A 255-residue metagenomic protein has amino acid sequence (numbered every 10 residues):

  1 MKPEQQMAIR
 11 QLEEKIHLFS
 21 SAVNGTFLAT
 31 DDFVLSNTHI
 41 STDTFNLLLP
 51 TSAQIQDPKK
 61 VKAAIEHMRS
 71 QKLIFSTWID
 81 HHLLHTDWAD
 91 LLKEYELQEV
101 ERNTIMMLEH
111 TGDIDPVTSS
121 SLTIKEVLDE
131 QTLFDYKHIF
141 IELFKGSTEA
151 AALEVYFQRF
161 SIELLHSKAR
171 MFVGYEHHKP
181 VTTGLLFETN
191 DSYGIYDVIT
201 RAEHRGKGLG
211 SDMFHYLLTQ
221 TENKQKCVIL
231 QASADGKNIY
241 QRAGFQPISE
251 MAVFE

Functional and structural regions predicted by a protein language model:
M1-Q71, L83-L84, I162: N-terminal charged segments
K2-E4, Q54-I55, T123-Y136: A short beta-loop-alpha structural element at the N-terminal edge of CoA-dependent acyl/N-acetyltransferase catalytic
H39-N46, E188-I195, R205: A conserved beta-turn-beta hairpin within the catalytic core of GNAT-like acetyltransferases that forms part
D57-L128, L230, F254-E255: Acyl-donor-binding surface of acyltransferase catalytic domains
P58-I65, D197-T200, G206-T219: Conserved acetyl-CoA-binding loop-helix of GNAT-fold acetyltransferases
K72, I139-A150: Helix-loop element at the rim of GNAT/NAT acetyltransferase active sites that forms part of the acceptor-substrate
H85-E99, S211, A234-M251: Conserved active-site alpha-helix within GNAT-family acetyltransferase domains
T148-R201: A conserved beta-strand-loop-helix scaffold within acyl/acetyltransferase catalytic domains
